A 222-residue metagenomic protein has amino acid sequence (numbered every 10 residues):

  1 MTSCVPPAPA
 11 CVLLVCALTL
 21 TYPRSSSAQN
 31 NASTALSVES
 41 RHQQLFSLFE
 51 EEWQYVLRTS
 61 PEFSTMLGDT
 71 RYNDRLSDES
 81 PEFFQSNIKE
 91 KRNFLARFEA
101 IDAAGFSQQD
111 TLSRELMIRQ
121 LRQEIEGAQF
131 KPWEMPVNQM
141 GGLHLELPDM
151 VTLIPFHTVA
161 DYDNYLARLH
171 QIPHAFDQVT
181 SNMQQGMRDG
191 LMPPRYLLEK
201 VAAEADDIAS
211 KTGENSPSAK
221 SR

Functional and structural regions predicted by a protein language model:
M1-P6: N-terminal secretory signal peptides that target proteins for export/translocation
P9-T21: Bacterial N-terminal signal peptides
A28-R222: N-terminal maturation segment of proteins
